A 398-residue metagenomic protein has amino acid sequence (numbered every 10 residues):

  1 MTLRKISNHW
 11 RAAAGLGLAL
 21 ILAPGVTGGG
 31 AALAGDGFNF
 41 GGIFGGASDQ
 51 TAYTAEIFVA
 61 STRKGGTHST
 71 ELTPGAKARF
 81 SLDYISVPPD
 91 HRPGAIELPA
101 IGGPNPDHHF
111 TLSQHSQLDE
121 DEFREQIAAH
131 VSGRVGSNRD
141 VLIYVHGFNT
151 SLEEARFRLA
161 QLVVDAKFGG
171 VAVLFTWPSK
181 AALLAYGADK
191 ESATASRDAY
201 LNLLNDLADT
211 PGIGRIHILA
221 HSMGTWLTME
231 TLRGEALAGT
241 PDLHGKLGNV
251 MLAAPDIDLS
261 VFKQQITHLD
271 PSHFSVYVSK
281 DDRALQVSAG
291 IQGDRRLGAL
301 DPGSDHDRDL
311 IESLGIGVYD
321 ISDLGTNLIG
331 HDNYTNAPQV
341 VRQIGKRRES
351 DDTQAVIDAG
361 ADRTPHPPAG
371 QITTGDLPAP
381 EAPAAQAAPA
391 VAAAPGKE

Functional and structural regions predicted by a protein language model:
T2-L16: Bacterial N-terminal signal peptides that target proteins for export
G15-G25: Bacterial N-terminal signal peptides
V26-D36: N-terminal Sec signal peptide cleavage junction
G35-D121, E125-V131, V135-S137, R156-A172 (+3 more regions): Lipolytic serine-hydrolase domain surface
D140: Alpha/beta-hydrolase fold active-site loops
I143-G147: The conserved beta1-alpha1 loop
T150-A155: Short substrate-entry loop that stabilizes the transition state in hydrolases
A220, G224, T228: Gly/Ala-rich beta-loop-alpha elbow adjacent to hydrolase catalytic centers
